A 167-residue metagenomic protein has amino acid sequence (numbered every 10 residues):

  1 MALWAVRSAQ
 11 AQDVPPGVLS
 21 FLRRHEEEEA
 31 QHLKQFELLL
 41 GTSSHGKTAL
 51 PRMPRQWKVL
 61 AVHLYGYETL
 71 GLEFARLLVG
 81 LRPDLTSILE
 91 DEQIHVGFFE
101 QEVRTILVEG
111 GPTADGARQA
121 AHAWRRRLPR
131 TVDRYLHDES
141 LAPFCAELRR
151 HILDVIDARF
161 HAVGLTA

Functional and structural regions predicted by a protein language model:
M1-A167: Non-heme di-metal
